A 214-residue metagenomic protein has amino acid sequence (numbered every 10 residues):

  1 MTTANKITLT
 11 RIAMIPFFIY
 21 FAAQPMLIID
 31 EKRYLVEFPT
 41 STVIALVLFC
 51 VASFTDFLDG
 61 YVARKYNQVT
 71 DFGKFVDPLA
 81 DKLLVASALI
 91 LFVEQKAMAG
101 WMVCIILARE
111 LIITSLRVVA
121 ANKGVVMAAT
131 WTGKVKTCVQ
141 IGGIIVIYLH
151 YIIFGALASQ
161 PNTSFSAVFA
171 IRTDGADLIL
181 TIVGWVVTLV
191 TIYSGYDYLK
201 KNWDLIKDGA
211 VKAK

Functional and structural regions predicted by a protein language model:
M1-K214: Alpha-helical transmembrane bundles and membrane-interface segments of multipass inner-membrane proteins
